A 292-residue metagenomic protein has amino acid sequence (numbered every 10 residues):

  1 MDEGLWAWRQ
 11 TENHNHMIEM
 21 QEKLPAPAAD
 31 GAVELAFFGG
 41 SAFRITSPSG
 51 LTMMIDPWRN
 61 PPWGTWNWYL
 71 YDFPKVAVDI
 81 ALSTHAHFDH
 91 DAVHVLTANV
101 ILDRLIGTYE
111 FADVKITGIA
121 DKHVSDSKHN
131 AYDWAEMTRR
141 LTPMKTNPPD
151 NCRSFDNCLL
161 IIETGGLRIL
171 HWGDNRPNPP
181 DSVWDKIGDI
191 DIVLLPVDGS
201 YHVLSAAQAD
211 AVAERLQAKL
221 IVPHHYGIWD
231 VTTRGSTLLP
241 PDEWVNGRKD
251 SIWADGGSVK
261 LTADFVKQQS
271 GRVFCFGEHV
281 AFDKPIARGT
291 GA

Functional and structural regions predicted by a protein language model:
M1-M17: N-terminal non-globular leader segments, chiefly Sec-dependent signal peptides
H14-A32, F38-L82, A86, H90-I101 (+3 more regions): Pre-active-site segment of Zn-dependent metallo-hydrolases
P27-V33, S47-M53, Y109-I116, I162-I169 (+2 more regions): Beta-strand-turn-beta hairpins that frame and shape the catalytic cleft of phosphate-ester-processing enzymes
M53, I80, L167-I169, I192 (+1 more regions): Structural motif
V78-A86, L194-P196, L220-H225: Short internal beta-strands
V93-A120, A209-G227, W244-I252: P-loop/Walker A phosphate-binding loop and immediately adjacent motor/lid segment at beta-alpha junctions
M144-L216, W229: Active-site-proximal loop/helix segments of hydrolase catalytic cores
L216-A292: Binuclear metal-ion centers of metallo-dependent hydrolases, dominated by the metallo-beta-lactamase
